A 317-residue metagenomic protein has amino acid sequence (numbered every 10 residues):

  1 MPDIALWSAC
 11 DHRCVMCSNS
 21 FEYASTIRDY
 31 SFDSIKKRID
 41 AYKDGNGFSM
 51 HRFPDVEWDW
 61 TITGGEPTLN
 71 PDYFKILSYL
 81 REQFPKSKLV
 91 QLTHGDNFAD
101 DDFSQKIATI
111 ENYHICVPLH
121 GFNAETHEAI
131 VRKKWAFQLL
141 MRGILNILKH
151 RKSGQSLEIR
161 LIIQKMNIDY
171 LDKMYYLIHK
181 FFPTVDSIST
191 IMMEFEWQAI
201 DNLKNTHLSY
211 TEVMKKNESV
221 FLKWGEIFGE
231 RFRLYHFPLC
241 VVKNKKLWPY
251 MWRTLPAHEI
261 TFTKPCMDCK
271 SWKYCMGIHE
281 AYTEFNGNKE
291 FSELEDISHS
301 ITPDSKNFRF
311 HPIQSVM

Functional and structural regions predicted by a protein language model:
M1-K37, A41, C275: Canonical Radical SAM [4Fe-4S] cluster-binding loop centered on the CxxxCxxC motif and its immediate flanking residues
M1-S20, G47-I62, T68: N-terminal pre-triad scaffold of radical SAM enzymes
A5, M50, D55-I62, F84 (+4 more regions): Conserved C-terminal portion of the radical SAM core fold that forms the substrate/S-adenosylmethionine-binding
S20, K243-M317: Flexible mid-to-C-terminal extensions adjoining Fe-S/redox cofactors in radical SAM and related proteins
A24-D44, P67-N112, P118-E125, K133-L139 (+3 more regions): Canonical radical SAM enzyme core domain
I76-R81, N167-V185, V242-E259: Short, electropositive alpha-helical surface patch
S104-H120, Y176-S189, M251-K270: Structural recognition of alpha->loop->beta junctions
L239: A conserved mid-domain beta-alpha-beta active-site/ligand-binding segment of alpha/beta enzyme cores
